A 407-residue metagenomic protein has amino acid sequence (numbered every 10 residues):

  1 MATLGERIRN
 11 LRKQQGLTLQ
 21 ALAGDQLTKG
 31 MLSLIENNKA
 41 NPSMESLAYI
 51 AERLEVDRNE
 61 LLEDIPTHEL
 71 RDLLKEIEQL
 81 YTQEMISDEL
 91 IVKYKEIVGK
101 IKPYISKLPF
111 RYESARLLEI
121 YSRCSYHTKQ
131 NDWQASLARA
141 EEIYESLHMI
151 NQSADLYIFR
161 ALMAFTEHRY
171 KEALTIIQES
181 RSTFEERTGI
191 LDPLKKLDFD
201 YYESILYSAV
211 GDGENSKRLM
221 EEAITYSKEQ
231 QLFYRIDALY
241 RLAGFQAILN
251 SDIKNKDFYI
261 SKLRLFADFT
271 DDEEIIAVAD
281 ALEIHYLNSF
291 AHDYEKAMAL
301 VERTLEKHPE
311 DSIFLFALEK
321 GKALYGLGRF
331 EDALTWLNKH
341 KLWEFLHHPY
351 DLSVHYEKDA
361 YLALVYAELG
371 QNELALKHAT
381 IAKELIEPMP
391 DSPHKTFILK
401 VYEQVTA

Functional and structural regions predicted by a protein language model:
M1-Q14: A short, Lys/Arg-rich alpha-helix, primarily the initiator
Q15-L34: Short alpha-helical DNA-recognition segment
E45-E60, Q404-A407: DNA major-groove recognition helix of helix-turn-helix/homeodomain DNA-binding modules
E55-D72: Short C-terminal boundary/hinge segments that cap the last helix of small helical domains
E69-L70, P109-S114, H148-Y157, G189-D198 (+5 more regions): Alpha-solenoid helical repeat architecture
K75-S87, A115-K129, D155-R169, L197-V210 (+5 more regions): Tandem amphipathic alpha-helical repeat scaffolds
E84-K100, Y126-R139, H168-S182, G211-E222 (+4 more regions): Helix-turn-helix repeat elements of alpha-solenoid scaffolds
V98-S106, L137-S146, Q178-G189, E221-Q231 (+4 more regions): Amphipathic alpha-helical segments of tetratricopeptide repeats
